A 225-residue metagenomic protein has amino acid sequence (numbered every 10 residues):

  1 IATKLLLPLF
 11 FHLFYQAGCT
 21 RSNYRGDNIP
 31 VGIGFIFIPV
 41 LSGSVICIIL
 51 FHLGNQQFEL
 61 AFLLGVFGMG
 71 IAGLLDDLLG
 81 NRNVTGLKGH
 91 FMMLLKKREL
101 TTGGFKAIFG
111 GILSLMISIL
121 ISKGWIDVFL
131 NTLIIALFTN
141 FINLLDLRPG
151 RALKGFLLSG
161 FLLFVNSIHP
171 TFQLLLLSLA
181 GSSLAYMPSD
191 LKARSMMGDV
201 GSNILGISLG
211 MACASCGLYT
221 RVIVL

Functional and structural regions predicted by a protein language model:
I1-L225: "…together with the soluble PPM/PP2C metallo-phosphatase catalytic core" -> "…together with the soluble PPM/PP2C
